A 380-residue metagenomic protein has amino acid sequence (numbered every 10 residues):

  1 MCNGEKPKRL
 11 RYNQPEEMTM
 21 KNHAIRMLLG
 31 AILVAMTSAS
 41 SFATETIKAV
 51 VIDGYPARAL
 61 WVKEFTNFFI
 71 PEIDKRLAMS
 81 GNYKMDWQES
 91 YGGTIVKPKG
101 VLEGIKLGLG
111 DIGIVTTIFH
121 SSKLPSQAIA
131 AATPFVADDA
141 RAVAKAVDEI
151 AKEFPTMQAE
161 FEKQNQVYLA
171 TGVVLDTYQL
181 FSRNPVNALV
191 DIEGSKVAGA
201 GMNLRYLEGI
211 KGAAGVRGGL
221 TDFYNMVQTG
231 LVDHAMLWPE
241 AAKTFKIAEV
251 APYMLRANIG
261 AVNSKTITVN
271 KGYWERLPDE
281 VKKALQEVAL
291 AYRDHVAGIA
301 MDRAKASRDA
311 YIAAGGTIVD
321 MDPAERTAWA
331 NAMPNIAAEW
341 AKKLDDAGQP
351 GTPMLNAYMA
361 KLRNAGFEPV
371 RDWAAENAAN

Functional and structural regions predicted by a protein language model:
M1-T19: Short, Lys/Arg-enriched N-terminal segments with co-localized hydrophobic residues within the first ~10-30 amino acids
Y12, E16-E17, T44-A144, K152-N380: N-terminal secretory/targeting leader peptides
M18-L29: Bacterial N-terminal signal peptides that target proteins for export
L29-T37: Hydrophobic alpha-helical targeting segments used for export or membrane insertion
S38-A43: Sec/Tat signal peptide C-region and signal peptidase I cleavage site
